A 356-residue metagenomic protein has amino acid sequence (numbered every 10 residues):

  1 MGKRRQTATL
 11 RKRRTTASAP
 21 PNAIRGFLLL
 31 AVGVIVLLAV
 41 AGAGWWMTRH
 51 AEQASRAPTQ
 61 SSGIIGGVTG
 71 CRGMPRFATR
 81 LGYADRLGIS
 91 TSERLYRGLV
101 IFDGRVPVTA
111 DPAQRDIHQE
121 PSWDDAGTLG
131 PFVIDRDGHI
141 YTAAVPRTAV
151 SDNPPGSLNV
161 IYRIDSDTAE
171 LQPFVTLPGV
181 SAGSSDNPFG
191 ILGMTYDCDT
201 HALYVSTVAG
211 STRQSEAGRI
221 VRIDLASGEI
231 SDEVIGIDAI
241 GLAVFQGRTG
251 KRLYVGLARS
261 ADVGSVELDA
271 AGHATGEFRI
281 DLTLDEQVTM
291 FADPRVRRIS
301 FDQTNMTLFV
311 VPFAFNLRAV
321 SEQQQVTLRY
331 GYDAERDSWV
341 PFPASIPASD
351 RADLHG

Functional and structural regions predicted by a protein language model:
L81-Y83, I134-D137, Y196-T200, Q246-G250 (+1 more regions): Residue-level detector of Asp-centered blade-edge/turn motifs that repeat once per structural unit in beta-propeller
G82-T91, H139-T142, A202-V205, K251-G256 (+1 more regions): Conserved beta-propeller blade signature
R86-W123, A144-D167: Beta-propeller domains
S92-R94, A144-R147, T207-G210, S215 (+3 more regions): Short loop/turn segments immediately following the C-termini of beta-strands
E93-L95, S151-L158, S211-G218, A258-R259 (+1 more regions): Short, solvent-exposed loop/turn segments at conserved positions within beta-propeller repeat blades
V100-P107, G156-A169, A217-A226, Q323-D337: Beta-propeller blade signature
P107-D125, T168-F189, V234-I240, T275-P294 (+1 more regions): Surface-exposed loop and turn segments in beta-propeller and other repeat-based domains that flank or scaffold
